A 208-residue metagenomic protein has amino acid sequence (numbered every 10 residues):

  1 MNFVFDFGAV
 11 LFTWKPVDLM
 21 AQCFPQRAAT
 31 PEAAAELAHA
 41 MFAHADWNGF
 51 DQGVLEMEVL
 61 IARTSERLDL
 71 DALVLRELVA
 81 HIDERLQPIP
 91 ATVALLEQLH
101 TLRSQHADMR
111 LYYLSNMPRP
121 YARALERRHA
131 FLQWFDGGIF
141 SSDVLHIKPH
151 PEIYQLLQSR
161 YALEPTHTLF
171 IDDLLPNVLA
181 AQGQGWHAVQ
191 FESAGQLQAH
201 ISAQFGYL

Functional and structural regions predicted by a protein language model:
M1-F42, G183, Y207: Active-site neighborhood of HAD-like aspartate-dependent phosphohydrolases
N2, L75-Y112, P151, A194: Short, acidic loop-to-helix structural element flanking the phosphoryl-transfer center in phosphate-processing enzymes
V4, L114, F170-I171: Generic enzyme active-site microenvironment
D6-A9, G53, Y113, G138 (+1 more regions): Generic structural signal for small/hydrophobic residues in well-ordered secondary structure, especially within
D18-Q22, A45, V59, R63 (+6 more regions): Alpha-helical elements of Rossmann-like donor-binding domains used by nucleotide-donor carbohydrate transfer enzymes
P25-E32, R67-L70, S104: Acidic, Ser/Pro/Thr-rich low-complexity regulatory regions and the short amphipathic helical interaction modules they
D46-A94: Metal-dependent phosphoesterase signature
P118-R119, R123-L208: Asp-based, Mg2+/Mn2+-dependent phosphohydrolase catalytic module
